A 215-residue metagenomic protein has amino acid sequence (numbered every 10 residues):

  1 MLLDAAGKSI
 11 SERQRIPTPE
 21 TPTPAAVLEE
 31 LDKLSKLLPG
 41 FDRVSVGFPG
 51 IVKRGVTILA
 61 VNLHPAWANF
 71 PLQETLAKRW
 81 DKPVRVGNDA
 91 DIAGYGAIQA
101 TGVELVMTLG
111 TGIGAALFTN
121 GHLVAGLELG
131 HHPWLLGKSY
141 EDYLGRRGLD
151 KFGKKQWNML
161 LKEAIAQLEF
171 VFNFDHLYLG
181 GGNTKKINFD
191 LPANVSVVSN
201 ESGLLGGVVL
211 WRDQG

Functional and structural regions predicted by a protein language model:
M1-A26, L59, H122-D150: Short glycine-rich, Thr/Ser-proximal phosphate-binding strand/loop in the N-terminal lobe of ATP-dependent enzymes
M1-L3, G50, Y95, I113-F118 (+1 more regions): Short beta-strand scaffold segments in enzyme catalytic cores
E12-S45, I51-V103, Y143, P192-V208 (+1 more regions): Glycine-rich phosphate-binding loop and adjoining helix at the ATP-binding site of ATP-dependent phosphoryl-transfer
P49-V52, G110-G114, N183-T184: Short glycine-rich anion-binding loops that position phosphate/pyrophosphate groups of nucleotides and phosphorylated
L72-E74, K78-A90, L123-L160: Glycine-rich phosphate-binding loop plus the immediately following alpha-helix
E104-L109: Two-metal-ion RNase H-like nuclease active-site motif
W157-F170: A short, acidic, amphipathic alpha-helical segment used as a generic capping/interface helix at domain edges
L168-N200: Glycine-rich phosphate-binding loops at beta-strand->alpha-helix junctions
